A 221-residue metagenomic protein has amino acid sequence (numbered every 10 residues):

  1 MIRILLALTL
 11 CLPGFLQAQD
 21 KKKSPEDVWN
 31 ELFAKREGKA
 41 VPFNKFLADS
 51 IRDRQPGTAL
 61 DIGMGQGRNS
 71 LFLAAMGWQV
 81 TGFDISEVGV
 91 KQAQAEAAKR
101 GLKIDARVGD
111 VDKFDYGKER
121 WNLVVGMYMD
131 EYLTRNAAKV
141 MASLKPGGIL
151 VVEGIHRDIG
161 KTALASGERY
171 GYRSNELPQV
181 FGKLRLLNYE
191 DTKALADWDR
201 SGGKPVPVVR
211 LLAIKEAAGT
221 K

Functional and structural regions predicted by a protein language model:
Q19-R54: Conserved class I S-adenosyl-L-methionine
P56-G65: Conserved class I S-adenosyl-L-methionine
Q79-D84: Conserved SAM-binding motif I beta-strand of class I
S86-V88: Conserved SAM/SAH-binding beta-strand->alpha-helix loop
R100-V111: Conserved SAM-binding strand-loop segment of SAM-dependent methyltransferases
F114-L123: A short acidic, Gly/Pro-enriched loop at the edge of an enzyme's catalytic core that lines a small-molecule cofactor
D130-S143: A short, conserved alpha-helix within the catalytic core of class I
G147-R157: Conserved beta-strand signature within the Rossmann-like core of class I S-adenosyl-L-methionine
